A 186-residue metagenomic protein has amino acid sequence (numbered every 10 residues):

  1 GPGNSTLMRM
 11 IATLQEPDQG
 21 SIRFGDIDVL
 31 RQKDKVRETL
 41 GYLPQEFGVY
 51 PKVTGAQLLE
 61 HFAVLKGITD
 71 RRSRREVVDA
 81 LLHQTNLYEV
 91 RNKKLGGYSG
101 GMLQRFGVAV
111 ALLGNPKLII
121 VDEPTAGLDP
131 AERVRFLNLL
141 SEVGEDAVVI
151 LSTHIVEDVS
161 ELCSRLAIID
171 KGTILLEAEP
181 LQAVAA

Functional and structural regions predicted by a protein language model:
G1-G3: Walker A (P-loop) phosphate-binding loop of ABC-type ATPase nucleotide-binding domains
A12: Helix-to-loop junction immediately C-terminal to a conserved catalytic motif
G20-D28, K35-V36: Conserved ABC transporter NBD signature motif
E60, V64-G67, R72-V90: Conserved ABC ATPase "signature" region
K94-Y98: Conserved ABC ATPase signature
I119-D122, L128: Catalytic Walker B motif of ABC-type/P-loop ATPase nucleotide-binding domains
